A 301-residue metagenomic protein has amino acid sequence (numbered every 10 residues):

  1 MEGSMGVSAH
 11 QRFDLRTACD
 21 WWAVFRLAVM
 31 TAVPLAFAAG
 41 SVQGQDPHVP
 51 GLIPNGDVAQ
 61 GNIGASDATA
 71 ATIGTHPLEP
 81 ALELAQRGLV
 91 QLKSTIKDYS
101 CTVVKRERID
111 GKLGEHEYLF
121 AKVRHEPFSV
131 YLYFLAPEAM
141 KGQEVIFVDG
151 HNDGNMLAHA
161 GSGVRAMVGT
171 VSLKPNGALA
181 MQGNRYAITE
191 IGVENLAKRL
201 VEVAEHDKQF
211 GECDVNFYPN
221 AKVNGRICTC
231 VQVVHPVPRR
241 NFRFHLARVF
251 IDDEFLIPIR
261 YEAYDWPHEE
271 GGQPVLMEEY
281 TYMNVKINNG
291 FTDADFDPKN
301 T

Functional and structural regions predicted by a protein language model:
M1-W22: N-terminal secretory signal peptides that target proteins for export/translocation
G3-G6, G40, G44: Residue-identity detector for glycine
T17, V24-A38: Bacterial N-terminal signal peptides
W21-V24, V103: Residue-level detector of bioactive/disordered segments in secreted/extracellular proteins and virion assembly
L35, T95-Y99, D207: Short secondary-structure junctions and interdomain/linker hinges
V42-H76: Compositionally biased, proline/threonine/alanine/serine-rich low-complexity intrinsically disordered stretches
H76-V164: N-terminal mature ectodomain segment of secretory-pathway/periplasmic proteins
D110, L135, L157-A160, A166-M167 (+1 more regions): Gly/Pro-enriched, hydrophobic low-complexity segments that function as extracytoplasmic propeptides/linkers
